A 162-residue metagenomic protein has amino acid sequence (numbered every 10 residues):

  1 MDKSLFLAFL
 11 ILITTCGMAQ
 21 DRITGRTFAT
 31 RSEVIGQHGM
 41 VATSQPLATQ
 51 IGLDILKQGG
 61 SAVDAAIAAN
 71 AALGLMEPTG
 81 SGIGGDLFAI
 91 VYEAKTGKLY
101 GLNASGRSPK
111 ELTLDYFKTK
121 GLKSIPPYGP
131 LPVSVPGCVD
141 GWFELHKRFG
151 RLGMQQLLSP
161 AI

Functional and structural regions predicted by a protein language model:
M1-A8: Positively charged n-region of N-terminal signal peptides that target proteins for export
T14-C16: N-terminal signal peptide c-region/cleavage motif recognized by signal peptidases
Q20-Q50, A62-V63, I67-I162: Noncatalytic scaffold domains of N-terminal-nucleophile
L53-D54: Surface-exposed charged/polar residues within alpha-helices that form helix-capping/stabilizing sites and interaction
